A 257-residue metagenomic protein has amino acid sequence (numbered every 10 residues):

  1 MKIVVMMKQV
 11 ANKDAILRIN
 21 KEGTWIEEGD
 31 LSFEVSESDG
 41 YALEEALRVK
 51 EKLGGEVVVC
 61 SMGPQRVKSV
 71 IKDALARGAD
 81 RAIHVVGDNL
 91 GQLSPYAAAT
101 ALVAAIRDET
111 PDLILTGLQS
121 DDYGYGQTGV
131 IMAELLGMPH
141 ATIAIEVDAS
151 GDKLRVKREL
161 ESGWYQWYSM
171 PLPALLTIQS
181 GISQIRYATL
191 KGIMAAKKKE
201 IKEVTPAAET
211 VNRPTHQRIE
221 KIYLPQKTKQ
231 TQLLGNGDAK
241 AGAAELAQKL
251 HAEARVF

Functional and structural regions predicted by a protein language model:
M1-F257: N-terminal glycine-rich FAD/FM-binding segment characteristic of electron-transfer flavoproteins
